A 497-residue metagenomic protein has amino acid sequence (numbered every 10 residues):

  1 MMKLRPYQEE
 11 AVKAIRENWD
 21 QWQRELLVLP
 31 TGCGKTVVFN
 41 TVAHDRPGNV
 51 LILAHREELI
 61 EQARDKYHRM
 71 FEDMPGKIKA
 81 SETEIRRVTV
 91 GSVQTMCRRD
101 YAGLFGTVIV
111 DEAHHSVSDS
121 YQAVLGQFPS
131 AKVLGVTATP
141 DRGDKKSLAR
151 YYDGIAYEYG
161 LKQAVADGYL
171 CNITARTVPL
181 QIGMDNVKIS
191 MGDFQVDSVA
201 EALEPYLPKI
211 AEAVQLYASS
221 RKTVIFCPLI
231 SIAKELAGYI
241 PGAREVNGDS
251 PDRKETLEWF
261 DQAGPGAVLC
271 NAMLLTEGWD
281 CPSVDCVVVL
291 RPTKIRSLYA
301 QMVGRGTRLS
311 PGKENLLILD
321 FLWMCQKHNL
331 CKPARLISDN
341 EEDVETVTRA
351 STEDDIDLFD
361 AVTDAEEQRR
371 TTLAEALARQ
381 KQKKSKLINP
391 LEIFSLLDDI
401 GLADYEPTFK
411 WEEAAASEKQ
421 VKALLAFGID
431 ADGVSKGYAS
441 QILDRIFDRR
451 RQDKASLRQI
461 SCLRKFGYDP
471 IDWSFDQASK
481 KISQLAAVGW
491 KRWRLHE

Functional and structural regions predicted by a protein language model:
Q21-V42: Walker A/P-loop
V38, D45-Y67, I230: Conserved Walker A/P-loop ATP-binding site and its immediately adjacent core in helicase/helicase-like ATPase domains
E61, G76-I78, E82-T83, K234-E235 (+1 more regions): Conserved helicase ATPase core of P-loop NTP-dependent helicases/translocases
I85-R99, F260-E277: Conserved two-lobed SF2 helicase motor
H115-A175: Post-DEXD/H (motif II) to motif III coupling segment of the RecA-like Helicase ATP-binding lobe
I155-V224: Conserved interdomain linker/interface between the two RecA-like ATPase lobes of SF2 helicase motors
K162-C171, S310-D360: A conserved SF2-helicase RecA2
I295-E314: Conserved SF2 helicase motif VI
